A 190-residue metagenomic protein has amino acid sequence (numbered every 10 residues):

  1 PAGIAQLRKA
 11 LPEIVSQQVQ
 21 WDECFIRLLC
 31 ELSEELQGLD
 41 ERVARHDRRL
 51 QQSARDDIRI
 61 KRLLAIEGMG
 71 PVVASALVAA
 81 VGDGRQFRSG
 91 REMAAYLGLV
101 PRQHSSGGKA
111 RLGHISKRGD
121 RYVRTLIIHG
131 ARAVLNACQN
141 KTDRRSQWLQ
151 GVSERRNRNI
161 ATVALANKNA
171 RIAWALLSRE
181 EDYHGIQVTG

Functional and structural regions predicted by a protein language model:
P1-Q17, R85, L97, K109-A110 (+1 more regions): HhH-family (HhH-GPD) DNA N-glycosylase catalytic core used in base-excision repair
P1-Q6, L50, S106-K109, C138-S146 (+2 more regions): Short coil/turn segments at secondary-structure boundaries
P1-R62, Q187: Glycine-rich, often acidic, oxyanion-interacting loops/wings at catalytic, nucleic-acid, or phospho-protein interfaces
L39, I127, N169: A residue-level signal for conserved active-site and pocket-lining positions in enzyme catalytic cores
E41-A44, R48, R132, Q139 (+2 more regions): Charged/polar positions within long, soluble alpha-helices
R62-A65, P71-E154, R158, G190: Phosphate-backbone recognition surface of nucleic-acid-processing proteins
V152-G190: Basic, amphipathic alpha-helical segments enriched in Lys/Arg and hydrophobic/aromatic residues
